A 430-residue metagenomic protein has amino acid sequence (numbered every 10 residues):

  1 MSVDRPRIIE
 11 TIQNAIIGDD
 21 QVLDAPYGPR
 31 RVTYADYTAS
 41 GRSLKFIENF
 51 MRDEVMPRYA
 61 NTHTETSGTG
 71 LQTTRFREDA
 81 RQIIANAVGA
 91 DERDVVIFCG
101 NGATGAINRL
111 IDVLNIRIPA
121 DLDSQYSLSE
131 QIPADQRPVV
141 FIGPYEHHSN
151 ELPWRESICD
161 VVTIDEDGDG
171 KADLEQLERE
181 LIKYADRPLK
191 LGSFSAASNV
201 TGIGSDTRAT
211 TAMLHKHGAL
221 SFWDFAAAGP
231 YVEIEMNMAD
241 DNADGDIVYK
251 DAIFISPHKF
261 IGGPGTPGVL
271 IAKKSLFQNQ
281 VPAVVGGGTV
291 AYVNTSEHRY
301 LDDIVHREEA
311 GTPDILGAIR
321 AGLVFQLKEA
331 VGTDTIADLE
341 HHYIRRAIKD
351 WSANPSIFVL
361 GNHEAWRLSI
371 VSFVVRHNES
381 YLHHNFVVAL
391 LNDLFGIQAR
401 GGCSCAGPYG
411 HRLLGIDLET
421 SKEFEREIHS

Functional and structural regions predicted by a protein language model:
M1-S430: Pyridoxal 5′-phosphate
